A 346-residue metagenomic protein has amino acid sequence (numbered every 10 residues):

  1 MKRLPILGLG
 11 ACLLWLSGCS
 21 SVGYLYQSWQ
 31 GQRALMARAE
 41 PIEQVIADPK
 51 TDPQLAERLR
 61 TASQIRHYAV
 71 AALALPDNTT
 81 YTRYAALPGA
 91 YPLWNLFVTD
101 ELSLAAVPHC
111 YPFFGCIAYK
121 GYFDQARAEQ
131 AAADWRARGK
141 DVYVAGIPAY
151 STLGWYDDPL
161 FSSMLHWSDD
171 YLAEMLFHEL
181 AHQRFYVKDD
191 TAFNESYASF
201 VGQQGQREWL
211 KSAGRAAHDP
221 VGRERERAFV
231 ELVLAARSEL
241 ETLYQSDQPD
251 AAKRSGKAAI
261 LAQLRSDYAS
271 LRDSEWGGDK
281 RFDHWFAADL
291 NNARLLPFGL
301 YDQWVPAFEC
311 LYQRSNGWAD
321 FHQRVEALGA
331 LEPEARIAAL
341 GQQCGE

Functional and structural regions predicted by a protein language model:
M1-G8: Bacterial N-terminal signal peptides that target proteins for export
W15-G18: C-terminal motif of bacterial Sec signal peptides marking the signal peptidase cleavage site
S20-G23: Bacterial signal peptide processing site
L25-P53: Post-signal peptide N-terminal segment of mature Sec-exported envelope proteins
L35, D48, L55-A62, G121-A128 (+5 more regions): Solvent-exposed, acidic/flexible segments
A47-T51, R60, Q64-A74, A181-F185 (+6 more regions): Sec-exported extracytoplasmic/periplasmic mature domains
I65-R227, R237: Acidic/His-rich structured neighborhood in mature extracellular/periplasmic domains
L234-E346: Pan-zinc metallopeptidase signature
